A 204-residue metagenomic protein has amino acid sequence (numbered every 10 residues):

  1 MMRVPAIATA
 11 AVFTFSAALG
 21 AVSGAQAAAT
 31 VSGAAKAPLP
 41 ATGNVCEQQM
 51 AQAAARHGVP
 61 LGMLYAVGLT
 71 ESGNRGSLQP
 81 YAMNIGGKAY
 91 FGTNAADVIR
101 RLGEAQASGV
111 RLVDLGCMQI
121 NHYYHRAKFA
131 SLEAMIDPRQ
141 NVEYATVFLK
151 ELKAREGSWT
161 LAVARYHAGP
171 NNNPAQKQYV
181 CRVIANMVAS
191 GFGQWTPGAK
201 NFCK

Functional and structural regions predicted by a protein language model:
M1-A11: Bacterial N-terminal signal peptides that target proteins for export
T9-G20: Bacterial N-terminal signal peptides
G20, G24-A29: Boundary at the C-terminal end of the N-terminal hydrophobic targeting segment
A28-K204: Catalytic glycan-binding domains that act on GlcNAc-containing polysaccharides
